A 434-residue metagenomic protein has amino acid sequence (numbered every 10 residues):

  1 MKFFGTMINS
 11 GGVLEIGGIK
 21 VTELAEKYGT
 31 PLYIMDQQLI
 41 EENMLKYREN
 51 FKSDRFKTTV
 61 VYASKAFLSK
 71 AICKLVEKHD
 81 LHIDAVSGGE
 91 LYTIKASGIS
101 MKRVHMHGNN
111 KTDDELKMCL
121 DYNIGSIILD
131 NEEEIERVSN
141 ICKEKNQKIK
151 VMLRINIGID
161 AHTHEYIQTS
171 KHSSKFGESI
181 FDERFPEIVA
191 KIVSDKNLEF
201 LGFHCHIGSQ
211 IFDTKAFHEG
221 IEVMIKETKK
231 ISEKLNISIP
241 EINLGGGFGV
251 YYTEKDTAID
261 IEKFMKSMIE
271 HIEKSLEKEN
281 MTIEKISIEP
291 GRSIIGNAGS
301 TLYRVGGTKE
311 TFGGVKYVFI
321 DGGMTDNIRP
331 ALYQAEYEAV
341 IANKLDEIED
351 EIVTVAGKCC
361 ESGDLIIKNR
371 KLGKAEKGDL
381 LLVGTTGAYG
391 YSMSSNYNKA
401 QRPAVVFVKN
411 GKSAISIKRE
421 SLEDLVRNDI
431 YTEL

Functional and structural regions predicted by a protein language model:
M1-K150, P186, A190, D195-E199 (+3 more regions): A charged N-terminal "starter" segment
K2-F4, G158-G307: Active-site loop/helix belt of alpha/beta enzymes
K20, D36-L39, N43, Y47 (+20 more regions): General structural feature for long, well-ordered alpha-helical segments within catalytic domains of soluble enzymes
A63, K150-N156, H204-H206, N243-G245 (+2 more regions): Short beta-strand segments
A66-L68, E90, N110-T112, N131-E133 (+5 more regions): Active-site-proximal loop/turn and secondary-structure-junction residues that shape catalytic pockets, frequently
C73, A96, L116-D121, V138-I141 (+6 more regions): Short acidic, glycine/serine/threonine-rich loops at helix termini
A96-I99, L120-D121, K143-N146, Q168-T169 (+9 more regions): Solvent-exposed alpha-helices and their adjacent loops that cap or buttress functional pockets in soluble metabolic
E273, M281-L434: Charged (often Lys/Glu-rich) extended helix/loop segments that serve as interaction or gating elements
